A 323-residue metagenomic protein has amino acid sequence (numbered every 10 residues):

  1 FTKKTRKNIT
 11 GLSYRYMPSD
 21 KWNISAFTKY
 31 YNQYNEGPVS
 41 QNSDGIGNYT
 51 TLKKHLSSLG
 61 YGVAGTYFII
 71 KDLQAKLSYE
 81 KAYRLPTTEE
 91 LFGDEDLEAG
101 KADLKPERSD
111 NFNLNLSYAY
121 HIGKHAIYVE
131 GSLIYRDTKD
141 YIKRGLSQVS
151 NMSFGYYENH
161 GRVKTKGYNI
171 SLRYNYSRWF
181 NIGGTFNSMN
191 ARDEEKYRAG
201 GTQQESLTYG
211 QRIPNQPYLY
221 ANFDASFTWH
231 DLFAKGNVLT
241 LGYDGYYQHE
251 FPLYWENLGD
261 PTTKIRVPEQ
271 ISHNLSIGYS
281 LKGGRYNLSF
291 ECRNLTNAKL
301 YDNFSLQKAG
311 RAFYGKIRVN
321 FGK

Functional and structural regions predicted by a protein language model:
F1-I70, L85-T87, N190, R198: Signature of Gram-negative outer-membrane beta-barrel scaffolds
T10-Y16, V63-Y67, L114-Y118, Y168-Y174 (+6 more regions): Residues on the lipid-exposed face of transmembrane beta-strands in outer-membrane beta-barrel proteins
S19-K21, I70-D72, H121-Y128, W179 (+3 more regions): Short loop/turn motifs that connect adjacent beta-strands in outer-membrane beta-barrel proteins
D20, V129-D137, E158-P252: Gram-negative outer-membrane beta-barrel transporters
I24-T28, Y61, A75-L77, I127-G131 (+6 more regions): Transmembrane beta-strands of outer-membrane beta-barrel proteins
Y30-E36, Y79-L85, F92-D94, Y120 (+7 more regions): Transmembrane beta-strands of outer-membrane beta-barrel pores
F68, D72-E80, P106-K166, N187 (+1 more regions): Membrane-embedded beta-barrel scaffold of Gram-negative outer-membrane proteins
Y83, K139, G245-G259, T263-S272 (+1 more regions): C-terminal beta-signal and adjacent terminal beta-strands/loops of Gram-negative outer-membrane beta-barrel proteins
